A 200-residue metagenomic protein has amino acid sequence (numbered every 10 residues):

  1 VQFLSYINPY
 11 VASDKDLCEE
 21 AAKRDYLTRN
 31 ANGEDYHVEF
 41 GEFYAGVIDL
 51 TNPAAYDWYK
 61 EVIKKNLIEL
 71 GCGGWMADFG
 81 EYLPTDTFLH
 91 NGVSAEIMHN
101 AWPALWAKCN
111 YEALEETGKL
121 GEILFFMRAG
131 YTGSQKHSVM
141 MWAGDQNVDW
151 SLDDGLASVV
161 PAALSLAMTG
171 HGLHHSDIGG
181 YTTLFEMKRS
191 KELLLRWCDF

Functional and structural regions predicted by a protein language model:
V1-F200: Catalytic-domain carbohydrate-binding cleft regions of carbohydrate-active enzymes
